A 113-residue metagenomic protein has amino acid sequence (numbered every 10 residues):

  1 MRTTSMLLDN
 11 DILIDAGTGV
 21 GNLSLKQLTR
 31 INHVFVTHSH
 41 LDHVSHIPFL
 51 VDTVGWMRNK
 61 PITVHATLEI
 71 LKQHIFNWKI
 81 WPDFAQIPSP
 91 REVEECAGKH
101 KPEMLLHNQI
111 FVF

Functional and structural regions predicted by a protein language model:
M1-F113: Binuclear metal-dependent hydrolase catalytic cores
